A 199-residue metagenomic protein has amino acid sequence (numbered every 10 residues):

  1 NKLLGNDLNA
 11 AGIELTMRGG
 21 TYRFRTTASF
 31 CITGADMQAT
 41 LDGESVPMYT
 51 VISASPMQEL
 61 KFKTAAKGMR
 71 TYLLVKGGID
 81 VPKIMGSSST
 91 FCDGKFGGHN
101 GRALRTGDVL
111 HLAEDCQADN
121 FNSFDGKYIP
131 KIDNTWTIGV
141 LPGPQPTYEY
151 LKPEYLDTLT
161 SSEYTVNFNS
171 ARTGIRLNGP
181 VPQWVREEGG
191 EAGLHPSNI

Functional and structural regions predicted by a protein language model:
N1-I199: Conserved "landmark" site that anchors the functional core of diverse proteins
